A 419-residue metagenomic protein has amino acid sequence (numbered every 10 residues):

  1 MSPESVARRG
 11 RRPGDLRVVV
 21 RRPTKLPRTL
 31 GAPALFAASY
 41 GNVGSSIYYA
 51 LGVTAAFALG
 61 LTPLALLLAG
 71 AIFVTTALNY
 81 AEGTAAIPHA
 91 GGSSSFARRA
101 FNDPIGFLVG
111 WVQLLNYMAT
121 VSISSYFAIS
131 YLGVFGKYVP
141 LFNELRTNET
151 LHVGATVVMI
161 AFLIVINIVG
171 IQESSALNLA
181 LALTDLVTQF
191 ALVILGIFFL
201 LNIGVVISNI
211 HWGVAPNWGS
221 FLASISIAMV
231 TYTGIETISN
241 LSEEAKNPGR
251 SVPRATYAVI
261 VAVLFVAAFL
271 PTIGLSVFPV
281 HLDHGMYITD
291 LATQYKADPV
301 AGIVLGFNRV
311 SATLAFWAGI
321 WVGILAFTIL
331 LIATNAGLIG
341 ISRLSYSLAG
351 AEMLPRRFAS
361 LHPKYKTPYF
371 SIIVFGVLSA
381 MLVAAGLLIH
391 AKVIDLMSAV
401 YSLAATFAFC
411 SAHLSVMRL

Functional and structural regions predicted by a protein language model:
M1-L61, V74-Y80, I87-A90, N209 (+1 more regions): Membrane-interface "cap" regions at the ends of multi-pass membrane proteins
D15-K25, L141-T150, L179-I320: Helix-loop-helix junctions that connect adjacent transmembrane segments in multi-pass membrane transporters
P27, D103, E149-V157, A245-A267 (+2 more regions): Loop-to-transmembrane helix boundary motifs in multi-pass membrane proteins
P27, Y49-A155, F190, A262 (+1 more regions): Extracellular loop-to-transmembrane helix junctions
P27-S39, N102-L115, A155-M159, A215-S226 (+4 more regions): Select transmembrane alpha-helical segments in multipass membrane proteins
G52-P63, Q113, F127, Y131 (+6 more regions): Transmembrane helix-loop boundary segments of multi-pass membrane transporters
E82-A86, L108, M159-T184, N240-E244 (+2 more regions): Membrane-water interface regions at transmembrane-helix termini and the short interhelical loops of multi-pass membrane
T188-L195, S345, A351, S398-L419: Hydrophobic alpha-helical segments of multi-pass membrane transport proteins
